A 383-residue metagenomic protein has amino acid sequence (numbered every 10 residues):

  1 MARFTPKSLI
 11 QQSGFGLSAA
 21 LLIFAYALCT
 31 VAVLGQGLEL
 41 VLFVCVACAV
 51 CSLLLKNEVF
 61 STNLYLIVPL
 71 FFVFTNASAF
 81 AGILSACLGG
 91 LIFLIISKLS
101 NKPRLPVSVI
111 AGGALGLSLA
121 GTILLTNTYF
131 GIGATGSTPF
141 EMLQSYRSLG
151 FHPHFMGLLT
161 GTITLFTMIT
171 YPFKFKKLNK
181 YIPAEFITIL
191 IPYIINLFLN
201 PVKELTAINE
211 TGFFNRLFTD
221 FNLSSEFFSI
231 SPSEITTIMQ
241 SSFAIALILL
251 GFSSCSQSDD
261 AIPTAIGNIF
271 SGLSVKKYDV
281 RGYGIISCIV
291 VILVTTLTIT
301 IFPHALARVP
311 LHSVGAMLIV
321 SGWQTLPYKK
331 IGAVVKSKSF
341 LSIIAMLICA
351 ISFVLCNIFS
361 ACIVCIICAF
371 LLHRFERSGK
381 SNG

Functional and structural regions predicted by a protein language model:
M1-G383: Transmembrane helical cores of multi-pass ion-transport proteins
